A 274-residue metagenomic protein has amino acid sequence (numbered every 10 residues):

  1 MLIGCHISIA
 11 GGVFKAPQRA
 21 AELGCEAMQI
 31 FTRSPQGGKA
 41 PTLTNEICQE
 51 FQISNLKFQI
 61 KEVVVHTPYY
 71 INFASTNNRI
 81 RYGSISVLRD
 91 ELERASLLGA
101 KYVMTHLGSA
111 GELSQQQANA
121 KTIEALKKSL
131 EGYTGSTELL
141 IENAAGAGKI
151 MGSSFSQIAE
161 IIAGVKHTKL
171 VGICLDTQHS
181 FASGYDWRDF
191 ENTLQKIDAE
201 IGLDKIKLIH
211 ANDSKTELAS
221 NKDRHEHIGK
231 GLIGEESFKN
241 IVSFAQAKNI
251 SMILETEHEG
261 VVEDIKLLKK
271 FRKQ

Functional and structural regions predicted by a protein language model:
M1-T67, I71, S75-D90: N-terminal pre-domain/capping segments
H6-A10, F31-P35, P68-Y70, G108-A110 (+4 more regions): Active-site beta-loop-alpha junctions enriched in small/polar residues
Q18-G24, T44-V64, E91-G99, S129-G135 (+3 more regions): Acidic (Asp/Glu)-rich catalytic clusters
A20, H66, S84, A95 (+5 more regions): Conserved, mostly hydrophobic/aromatic
M28, S129-H225: Acidic/histidine-rich catalytic cores of soluble enzymes
A74-G172: Active-site acidic/histidine proton-transfer and metal-coordination neighborhood in alpha/beta enzyme cores
R79-E91, Q115-K128, S154-G164, E191-D198 (+2 more regions): Short, electropositive alpha-helical surface patch
G172, I253-T256: Short acidic/histidine-rich active-site segments
